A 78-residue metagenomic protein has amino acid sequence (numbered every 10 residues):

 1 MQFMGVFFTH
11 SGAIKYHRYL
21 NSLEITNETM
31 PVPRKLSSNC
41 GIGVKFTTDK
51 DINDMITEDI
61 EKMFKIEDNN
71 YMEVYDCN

Functional and structural regions predicted by a protein language model:
M1, I25-V44: Amphipathic, hydrophobic secondary-structure cores in small proteins
M4-G5: A short beta-strand micro-motif
F8, K15, P31-P33, S37 (+1 more regions): Generic, ordered loop/turn and secondary-structure boundary motif
T9-G12, F46-D51: Helix N-cap motif at beta-to-alpha junctions
S11-E24: Short amphipathic alpha-helix segments
L23-T26, T57-D59: Short secondary-structure junctions
T48-N78: C-terminal structural segments of small proteins and small subunits
